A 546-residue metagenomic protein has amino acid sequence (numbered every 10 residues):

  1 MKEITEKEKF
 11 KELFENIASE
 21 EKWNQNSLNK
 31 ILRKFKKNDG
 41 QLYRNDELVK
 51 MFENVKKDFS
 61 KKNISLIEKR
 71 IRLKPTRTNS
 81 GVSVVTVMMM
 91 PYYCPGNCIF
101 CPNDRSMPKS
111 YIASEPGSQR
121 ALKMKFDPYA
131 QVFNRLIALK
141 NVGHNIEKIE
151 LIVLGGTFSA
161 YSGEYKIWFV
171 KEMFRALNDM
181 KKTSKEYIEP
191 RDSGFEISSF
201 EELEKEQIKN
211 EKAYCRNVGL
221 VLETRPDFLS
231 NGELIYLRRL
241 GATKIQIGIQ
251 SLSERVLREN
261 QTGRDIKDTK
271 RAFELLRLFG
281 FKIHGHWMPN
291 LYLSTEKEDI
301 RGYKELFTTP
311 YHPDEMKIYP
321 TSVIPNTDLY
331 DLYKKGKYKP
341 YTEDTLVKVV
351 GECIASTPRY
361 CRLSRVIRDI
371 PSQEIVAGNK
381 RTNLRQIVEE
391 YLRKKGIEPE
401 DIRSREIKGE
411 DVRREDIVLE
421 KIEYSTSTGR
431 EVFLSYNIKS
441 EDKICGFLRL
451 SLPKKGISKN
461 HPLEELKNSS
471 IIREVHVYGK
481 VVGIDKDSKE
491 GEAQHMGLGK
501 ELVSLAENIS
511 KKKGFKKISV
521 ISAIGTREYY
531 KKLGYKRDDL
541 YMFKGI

Functional and structural regions predicted by a protein language model:
M1-Q131, R135-I197, R359: Flexible, acidic/Gly-rich N-terminal and inter-domain linker regions that tether and position cofactor-handling modules
A113-Q131, L151-M180, S184-D344, K348 (+1 more regions): Conserved non-cysteine loop/helix-boundary elements of the Radical SAM core domain that shape
R238, F307-T309, E507, K511 (+1 more regions): Non-catalytic positions within long, well-ordered alpha-helices that form the structural scaffold/packing of enzyme
K337-K455: C-terminal accessory regions of radical SAM enzymes
L466-A493: Conserved acetyl-CoA binding element of GNAT-fold acetyltransferases
S488-I509: Conserved acetyl-CoA-binding loop-helix of GNAT-fold acetyltransferases
N508-S522: Conserved GNAT acetyl-CoA-binding A-motif
S522-Y541: Conserved active-site alpha-helix within GNAT-family acetyltransferase domains
